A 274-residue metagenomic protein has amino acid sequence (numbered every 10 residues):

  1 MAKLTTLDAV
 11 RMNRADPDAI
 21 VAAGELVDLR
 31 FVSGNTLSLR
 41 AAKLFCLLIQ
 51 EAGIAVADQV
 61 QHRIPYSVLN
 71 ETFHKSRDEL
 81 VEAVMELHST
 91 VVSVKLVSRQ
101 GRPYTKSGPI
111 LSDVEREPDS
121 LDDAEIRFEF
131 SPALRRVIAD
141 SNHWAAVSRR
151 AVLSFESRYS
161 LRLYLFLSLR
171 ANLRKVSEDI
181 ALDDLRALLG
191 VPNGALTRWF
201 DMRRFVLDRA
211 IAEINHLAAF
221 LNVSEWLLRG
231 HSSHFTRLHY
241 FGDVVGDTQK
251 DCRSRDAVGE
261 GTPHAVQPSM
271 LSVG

Functional and structural regions predicted by a protein language model:
M1-G274: Charged, alpha-helix-forming regions
